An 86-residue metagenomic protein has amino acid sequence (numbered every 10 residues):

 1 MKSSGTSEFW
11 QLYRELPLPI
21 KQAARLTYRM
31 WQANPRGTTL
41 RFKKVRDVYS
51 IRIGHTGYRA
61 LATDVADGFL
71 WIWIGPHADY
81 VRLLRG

Functional and structural regions predicted by a protein language model:
M1-T27: Arg/Lys-rich, positively charged N-terminal/basic patches that mediate binding to nucleic acids
K2-S4, I53-G86: Enriched for short, Lys/Arg-rich terminal
W10, Y28-W31, W71-W73: Tryptophan-centered motif/residue detector
Y13, N34, I74-P76: Enriched - but not universal
K21, R36, K43, I72-I74: Short linear functional motifs in flexible/disordered or boundary regions
Y28-I53: A short, surface-exposed loop/turn module that caps and links secondary-structure elements
